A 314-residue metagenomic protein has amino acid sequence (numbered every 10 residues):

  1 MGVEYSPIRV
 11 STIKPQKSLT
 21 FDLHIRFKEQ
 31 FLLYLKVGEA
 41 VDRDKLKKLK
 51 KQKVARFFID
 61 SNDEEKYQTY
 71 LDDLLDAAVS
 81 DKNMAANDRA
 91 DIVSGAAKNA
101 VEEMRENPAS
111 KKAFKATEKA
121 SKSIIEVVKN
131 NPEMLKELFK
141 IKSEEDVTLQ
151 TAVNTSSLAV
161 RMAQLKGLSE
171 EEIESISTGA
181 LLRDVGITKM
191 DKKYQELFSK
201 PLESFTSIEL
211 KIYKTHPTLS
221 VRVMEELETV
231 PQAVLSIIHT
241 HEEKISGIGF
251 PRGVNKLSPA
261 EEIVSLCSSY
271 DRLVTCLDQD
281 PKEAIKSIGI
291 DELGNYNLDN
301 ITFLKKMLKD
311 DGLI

Functional and structural regions predicted by a protein language model:
M1, K306-K309: Short, extreme N-terminal leader segments that mark the start of a protein/domain
M1-K142: Non-catalytic interface/linker regions that flank or bridge core catalytic/transmembrane domains
K14, Y34, S175-I176, A260: Alpha-helical hydrophobic/aromatic positions enriched in membrane-embedded helices and signal peptides
Y67-L71, T148, I245-G247: Short, solvent-exposed polar/charged micro-motifs at secondary-structure junctions
D76-I212, R222-T229: Acidic/His-rich, divalent-metal-binding segments that scaffold phosphate/diphosphate chemistry
T155, I176-Q195, F205-T302, D310: Alpha-helical scaffolding flanking metal-ion-dependent phosphate/phosphodiester catalytic sites
G312-I314: All-alpha prenyltransferase/terpene-synthase fold signal
